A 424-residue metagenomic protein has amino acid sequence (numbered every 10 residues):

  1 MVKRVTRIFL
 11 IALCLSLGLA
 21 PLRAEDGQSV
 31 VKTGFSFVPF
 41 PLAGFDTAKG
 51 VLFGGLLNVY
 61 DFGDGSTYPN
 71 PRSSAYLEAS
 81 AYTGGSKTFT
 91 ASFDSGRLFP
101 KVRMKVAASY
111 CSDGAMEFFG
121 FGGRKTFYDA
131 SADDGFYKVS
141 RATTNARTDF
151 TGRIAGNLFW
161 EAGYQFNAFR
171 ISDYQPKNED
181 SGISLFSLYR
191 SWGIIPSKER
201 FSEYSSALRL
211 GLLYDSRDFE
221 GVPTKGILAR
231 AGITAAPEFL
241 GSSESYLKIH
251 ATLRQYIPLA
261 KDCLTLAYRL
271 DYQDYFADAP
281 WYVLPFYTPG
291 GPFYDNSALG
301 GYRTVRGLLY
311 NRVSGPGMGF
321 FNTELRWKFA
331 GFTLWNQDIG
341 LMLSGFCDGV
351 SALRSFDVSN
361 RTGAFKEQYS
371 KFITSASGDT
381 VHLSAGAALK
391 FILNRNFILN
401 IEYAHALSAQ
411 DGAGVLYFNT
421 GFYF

Functional and structural regions predicted by a protein language model:
E25-F35, G63-R72, L98-R103, A155-N157 (+8 more regions): Short loop/turn motifs that connect adjacent beta-strands in outer-membrane beta-barrel proteins
S29-F37, F45-Y204, R303, Q410-F424: Gram-negative/organellar outer-membrane beta-barrel architecture
F37, F53-G55, K87-A91, A142-T148 (+8 more regions): Hydrophobic, lipid-facing positions within transmembrane beta-strands of outer-membrane proteins
A43-F45, G55-V59, A75-A81, M104-S112 (+11 more regions): Transmembrane beta-barrel strands of outer-membrane/channel proteins
G55-A75, R209-T252, G386-L393, F397-Y403: Surface-exposed extracellular loop regions of Gram-negative outer-membrane beta-barrel proteins
Y76-A79, S131-F136, G193-K198, A235-G241 (+3 more regions): Extracellular loop and loop/strand-boundary signature of outer-membrane beta-barrel proteins
L208-L213, F219-G340, L353-S355, K371: C-terminal outer-membrane beta-barrel translocator/porin domains of Gram-negative envelope proteins and their
L270-Y272, A298, I392-F424: Predominantly the C-terminal beta-signal and adjacent terminal strand-loop region of outer-membrane beta-barrel
